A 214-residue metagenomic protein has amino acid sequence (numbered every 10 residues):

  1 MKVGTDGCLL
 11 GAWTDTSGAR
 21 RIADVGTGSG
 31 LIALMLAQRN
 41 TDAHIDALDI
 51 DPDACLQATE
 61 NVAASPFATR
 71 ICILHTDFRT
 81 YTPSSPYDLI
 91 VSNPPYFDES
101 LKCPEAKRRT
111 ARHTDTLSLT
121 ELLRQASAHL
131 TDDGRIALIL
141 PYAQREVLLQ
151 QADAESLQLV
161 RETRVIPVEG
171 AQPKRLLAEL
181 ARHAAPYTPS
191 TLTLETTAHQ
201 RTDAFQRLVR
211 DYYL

Functional and structural regions predicted by a protein language model:
V3, L117-P173, A178: Conserved Class I SAM-dependent methyltransferase catalytic core
A19-G26: Conserved class I S-adenosyl-L-methionine
S29-D42: Conserved SAM-binding loop of SAM-dependent methyltransferases across substrates and taxa, primarily the Class I
H44-D49: Conserved SAM-binding motif I beta-strand of class I
A58-T59: Conserved SAM-binding loop
T80-I90: A short acidic, Gly/Pro-enriched loop at the edge of an enzyme's catalytic core that lines a small-molecule cofactor
P94-E121, Q125: Mobile active-site "lid"/loop adjacent to the S-adenosyl-L-methionine
A171-L214: SAM/dcSAM-binding transferase cores
